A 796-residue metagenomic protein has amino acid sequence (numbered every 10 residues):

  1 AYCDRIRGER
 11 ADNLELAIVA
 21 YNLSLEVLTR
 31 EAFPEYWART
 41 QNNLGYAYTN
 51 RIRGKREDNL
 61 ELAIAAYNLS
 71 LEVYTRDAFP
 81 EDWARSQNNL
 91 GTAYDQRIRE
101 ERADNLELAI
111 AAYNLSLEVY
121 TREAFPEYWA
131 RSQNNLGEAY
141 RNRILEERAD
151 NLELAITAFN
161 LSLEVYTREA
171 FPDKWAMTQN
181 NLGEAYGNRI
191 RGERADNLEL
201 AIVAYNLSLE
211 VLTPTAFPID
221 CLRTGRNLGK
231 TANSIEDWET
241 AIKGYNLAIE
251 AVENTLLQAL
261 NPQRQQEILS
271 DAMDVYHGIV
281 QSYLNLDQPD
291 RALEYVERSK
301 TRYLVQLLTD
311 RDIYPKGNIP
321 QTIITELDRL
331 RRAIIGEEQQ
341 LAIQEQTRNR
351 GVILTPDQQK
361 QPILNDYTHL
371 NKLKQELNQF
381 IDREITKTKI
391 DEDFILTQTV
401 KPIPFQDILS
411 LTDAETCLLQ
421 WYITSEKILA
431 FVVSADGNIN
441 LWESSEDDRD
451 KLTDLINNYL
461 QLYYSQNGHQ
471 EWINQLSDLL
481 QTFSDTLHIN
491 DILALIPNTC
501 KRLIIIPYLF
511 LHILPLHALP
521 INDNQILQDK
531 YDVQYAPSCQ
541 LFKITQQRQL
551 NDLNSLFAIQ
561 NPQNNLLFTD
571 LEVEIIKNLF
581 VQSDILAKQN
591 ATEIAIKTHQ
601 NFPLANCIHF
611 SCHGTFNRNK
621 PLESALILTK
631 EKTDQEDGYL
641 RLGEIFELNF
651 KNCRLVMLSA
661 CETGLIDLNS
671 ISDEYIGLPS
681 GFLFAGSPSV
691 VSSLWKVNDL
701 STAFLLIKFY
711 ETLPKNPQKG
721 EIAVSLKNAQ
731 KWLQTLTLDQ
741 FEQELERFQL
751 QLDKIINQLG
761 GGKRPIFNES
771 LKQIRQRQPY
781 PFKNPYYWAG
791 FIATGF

Functional and structural regions predicted by a protein language model:
C3-D4, E35-N50, E81-Q96, E127-N142 (+4 more regions): Conserved alpha-helical positions within TPR/SEL1-like repeat arrays
E9-A11, T29-W37, E57, T75-W83 (+11 more regions): Acidic, Ser/Thr-rich low-complexity linear motifs
E236-Q525, N551-I559, N578, L736-G761 (+2 more regions): Amphipathic alpha-helical protein-protein interaction segments
N498, L509-L511, T545-F616, L658 (+2 more regions): A domain-level signal for caspase-like cysteine endopeptidase catalytic cores and their zymogen-processing architecture
Y508-F568, I575, I766-F767, Y780-F796: Boundary/activation segment at the start of structured domains
Y535-Q549, P562-N564, N606-Q718: Catalytic cores of nucleophile-dependent amide-cleaving enzymes
T702-F796: An often Trp-containing, charged/polar helix-loop segment at the C-terminal end of enzyme catalytic cores
